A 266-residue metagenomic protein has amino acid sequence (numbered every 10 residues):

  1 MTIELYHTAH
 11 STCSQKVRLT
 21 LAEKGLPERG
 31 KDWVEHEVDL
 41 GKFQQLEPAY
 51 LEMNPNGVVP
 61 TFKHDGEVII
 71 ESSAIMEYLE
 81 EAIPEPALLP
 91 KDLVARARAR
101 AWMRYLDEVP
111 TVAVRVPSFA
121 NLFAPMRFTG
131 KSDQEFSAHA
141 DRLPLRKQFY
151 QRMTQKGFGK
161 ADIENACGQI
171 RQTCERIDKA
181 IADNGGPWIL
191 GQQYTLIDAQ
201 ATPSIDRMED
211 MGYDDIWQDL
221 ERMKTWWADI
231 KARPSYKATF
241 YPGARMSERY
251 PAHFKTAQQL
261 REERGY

Functional and structural regions predicted by a protein language model:
M1-P144, D183, A257-Q258, R264-Y266: GST-like domain detector, emphasizing the conserved glutathione-binding G-site in the N-terminal thioredoxin-like
A22, E209, A232: Short polybasic/polar patches that bind polyanions
D39, L196, G243-A244: Short, solvent-exposed turn/loop segments enriched in Gly/Ser/Thr/Pro and often Arg
F62, A99, I177, D198 (+1 more regions): Residue-level signal for nonpolar/aromatic packing positions in well-ordered secondary structure
P86-K91, A113-V114, I189-G191, W217 (+1 more regions): Short, hydrophobic secondary-structure boundary micro-motifs
P110-A228: GST-like fold's C-terminal all-alpha helical module
Q218-Y266: Long, positively charged, glycine-interspersed low-complexity recognition regions
